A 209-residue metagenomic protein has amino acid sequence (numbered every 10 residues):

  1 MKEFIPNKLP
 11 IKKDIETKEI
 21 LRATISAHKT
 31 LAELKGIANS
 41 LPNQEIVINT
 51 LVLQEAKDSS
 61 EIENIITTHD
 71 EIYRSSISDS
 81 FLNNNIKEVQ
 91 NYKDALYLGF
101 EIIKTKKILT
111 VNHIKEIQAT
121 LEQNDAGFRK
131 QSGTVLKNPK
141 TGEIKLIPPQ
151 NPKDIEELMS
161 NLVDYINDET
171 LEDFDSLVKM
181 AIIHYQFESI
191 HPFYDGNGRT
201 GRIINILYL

Functional and structural regions predicted by a protein language model:
M1-L209: FIC/Doc superfamily catalytic core
